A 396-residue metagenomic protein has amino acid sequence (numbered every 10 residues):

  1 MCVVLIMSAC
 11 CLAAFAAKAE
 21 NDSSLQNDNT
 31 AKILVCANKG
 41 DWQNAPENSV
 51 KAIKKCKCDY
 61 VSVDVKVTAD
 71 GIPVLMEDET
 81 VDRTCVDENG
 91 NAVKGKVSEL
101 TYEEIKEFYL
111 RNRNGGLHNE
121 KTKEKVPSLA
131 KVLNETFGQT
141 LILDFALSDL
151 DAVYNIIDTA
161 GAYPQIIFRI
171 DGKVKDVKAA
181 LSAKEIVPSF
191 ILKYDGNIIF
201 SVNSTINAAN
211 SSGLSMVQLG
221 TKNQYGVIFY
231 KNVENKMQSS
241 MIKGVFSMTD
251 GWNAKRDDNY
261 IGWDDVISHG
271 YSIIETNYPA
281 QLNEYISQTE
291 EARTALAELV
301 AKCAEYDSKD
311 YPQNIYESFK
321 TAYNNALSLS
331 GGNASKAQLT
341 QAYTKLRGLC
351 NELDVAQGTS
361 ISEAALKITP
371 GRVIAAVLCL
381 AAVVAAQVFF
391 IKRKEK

Functional and structural regions predicted by a protein language model:
M1, L12-F15, A322: Generic detector of short, well-ordered, non-transmembrane alpha-helical segments enriched in hydrophobic residues
M1-M7, A376: Sec-dependent N-terminal signal peptides
C2, C58, G138, C379-A381: Generic secretory/membrane-interface signal
L5, L75, A365-L366: Short beta-strand element of the conserved SAM-dependent methyltransferase core
M7-F15, A381-V388: Hydrophobic alpha-helical membrane-insertion segments, chiefly the h-region of N-terminal signal peptides
S8-E291: Phosphate-group recognition and catalysis centered on beta-loop-alpha active-site segments
T289-C379, V383-E395: Beta-rich interaction/scaffold domains
